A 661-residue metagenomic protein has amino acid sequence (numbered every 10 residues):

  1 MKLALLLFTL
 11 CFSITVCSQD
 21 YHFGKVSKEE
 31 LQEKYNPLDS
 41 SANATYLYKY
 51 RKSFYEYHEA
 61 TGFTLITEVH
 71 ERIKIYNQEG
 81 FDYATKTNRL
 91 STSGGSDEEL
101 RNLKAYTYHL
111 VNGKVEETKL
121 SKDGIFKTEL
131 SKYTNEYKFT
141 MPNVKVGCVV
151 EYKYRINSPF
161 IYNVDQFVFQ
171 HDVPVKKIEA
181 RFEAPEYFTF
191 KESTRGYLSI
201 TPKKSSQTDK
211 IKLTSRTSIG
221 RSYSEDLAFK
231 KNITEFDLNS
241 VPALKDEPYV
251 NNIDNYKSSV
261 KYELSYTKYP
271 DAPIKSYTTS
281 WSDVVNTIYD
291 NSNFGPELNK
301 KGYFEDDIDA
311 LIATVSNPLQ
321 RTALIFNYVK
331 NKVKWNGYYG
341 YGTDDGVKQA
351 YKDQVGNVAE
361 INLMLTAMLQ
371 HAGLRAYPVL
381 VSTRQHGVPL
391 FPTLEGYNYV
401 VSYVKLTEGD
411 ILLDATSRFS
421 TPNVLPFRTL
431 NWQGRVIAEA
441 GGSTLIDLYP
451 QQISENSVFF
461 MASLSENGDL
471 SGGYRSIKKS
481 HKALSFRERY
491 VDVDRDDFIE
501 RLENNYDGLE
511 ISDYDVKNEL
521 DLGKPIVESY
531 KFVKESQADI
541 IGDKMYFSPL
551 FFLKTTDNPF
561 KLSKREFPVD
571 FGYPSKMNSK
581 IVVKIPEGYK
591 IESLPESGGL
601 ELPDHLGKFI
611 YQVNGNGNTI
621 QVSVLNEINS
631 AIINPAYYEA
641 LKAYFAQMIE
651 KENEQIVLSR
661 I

Functional and structural regions predicted by a protein language model:
M1-F23, I661: Bacterial Sec-dependent N-terminal signal peptides
Q19-I661: A sensor for short, sequence-defined functional sites
